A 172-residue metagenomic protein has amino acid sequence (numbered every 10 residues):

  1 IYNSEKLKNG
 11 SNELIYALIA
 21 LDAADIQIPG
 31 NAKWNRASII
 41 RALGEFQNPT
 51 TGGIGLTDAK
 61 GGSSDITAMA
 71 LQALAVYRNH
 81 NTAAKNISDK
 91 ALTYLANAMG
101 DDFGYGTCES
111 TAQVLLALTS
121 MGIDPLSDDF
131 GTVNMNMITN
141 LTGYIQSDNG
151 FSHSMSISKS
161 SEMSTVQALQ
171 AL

Functional and structural regions predicted by a protein language model:
I1, I39, L43, A91 (+2 more regions): Buried hydrophobic core positions in alpha-solenoid tandem helical repeats
I1-R36, N48-D89, G100-F130, N134 (+2 more regions): An alpha-helical repeat/solenoid feature that recognizes helix-turn-helix modules
N134-M135, N140: Aromatic sugar-binding interfaces of carbohydrate-active proteins
